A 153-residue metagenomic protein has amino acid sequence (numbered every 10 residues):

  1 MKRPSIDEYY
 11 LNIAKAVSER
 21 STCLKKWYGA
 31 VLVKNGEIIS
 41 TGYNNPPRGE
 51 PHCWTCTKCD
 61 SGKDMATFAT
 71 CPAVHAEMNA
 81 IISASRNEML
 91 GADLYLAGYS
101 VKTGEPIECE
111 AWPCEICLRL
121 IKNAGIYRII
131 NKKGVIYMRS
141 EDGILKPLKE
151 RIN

Functional and structural regions predicted by a protein language model:
M1-W27: Short, basic/aromatic recognition patches
K2-S5, N12, I39-N153: Zn2+-dependent cytidine deaminase-like catalytic core
W27-T41: Short beta-strand scaffold segments in enzyme catalytic cores
